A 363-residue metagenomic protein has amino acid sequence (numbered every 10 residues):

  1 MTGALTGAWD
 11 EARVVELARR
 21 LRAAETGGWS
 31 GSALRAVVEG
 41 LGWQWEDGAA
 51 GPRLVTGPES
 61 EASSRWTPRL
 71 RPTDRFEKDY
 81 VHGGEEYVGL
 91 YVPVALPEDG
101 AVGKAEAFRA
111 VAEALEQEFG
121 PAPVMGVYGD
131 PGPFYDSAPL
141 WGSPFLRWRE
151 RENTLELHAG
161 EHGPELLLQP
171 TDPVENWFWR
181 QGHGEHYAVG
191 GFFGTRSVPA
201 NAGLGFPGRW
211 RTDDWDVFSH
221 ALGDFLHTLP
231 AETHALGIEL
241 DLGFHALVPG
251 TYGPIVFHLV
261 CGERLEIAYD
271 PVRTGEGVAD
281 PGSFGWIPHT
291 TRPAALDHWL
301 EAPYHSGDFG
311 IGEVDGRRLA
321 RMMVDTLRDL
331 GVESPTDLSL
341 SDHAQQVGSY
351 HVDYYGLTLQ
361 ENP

Functional and structural regions predicted by a protein language model:
M1-A294, H298-W299, L327, G331-P363: Short helix/turn-capping signatures at newly exposed starts of structured segments
T6, Y304, R318-R321: Intrinsically disordered, low-complexity terminal and linker regions enriched in polar/acidic and proline-rich content
L204-R209, P303-V314: A short, exposed loop/beta-hairpin motif centered on an aromatic-Gly-Thr core
G310-R321, D325: Charged, amphipathic alpha-helical scaffolding segments
